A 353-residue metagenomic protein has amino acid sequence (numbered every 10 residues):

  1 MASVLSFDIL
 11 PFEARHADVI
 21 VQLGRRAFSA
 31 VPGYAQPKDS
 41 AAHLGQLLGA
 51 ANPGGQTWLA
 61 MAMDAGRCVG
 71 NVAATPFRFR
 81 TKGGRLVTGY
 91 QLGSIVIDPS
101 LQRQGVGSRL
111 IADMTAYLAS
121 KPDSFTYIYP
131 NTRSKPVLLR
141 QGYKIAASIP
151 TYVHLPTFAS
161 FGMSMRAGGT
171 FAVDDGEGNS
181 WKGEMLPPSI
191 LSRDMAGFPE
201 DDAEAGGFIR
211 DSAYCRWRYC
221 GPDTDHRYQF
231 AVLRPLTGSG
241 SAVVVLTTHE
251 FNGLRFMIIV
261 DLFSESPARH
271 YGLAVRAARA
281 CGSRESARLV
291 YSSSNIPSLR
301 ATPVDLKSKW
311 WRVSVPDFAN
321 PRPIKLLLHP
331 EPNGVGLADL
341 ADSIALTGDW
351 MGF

Functional and structural regions predicted by a protein language model:
I9-F12, V31-P32, L59, F79: Ligand-binding pocket scaffold of soluble enzyme catalytic domains
R15, V19, T132-R133: Short alpha-helical
D18-I20, S29-T57, M63, K121 (+1 more regions): Amide-forming acyltransferase catalytic core, primarily the GNAT-like/NAT-type and related acyltransferase folds
A60, G70-V72, Y90, I95 (+1 more regions): Conserved GNAT-family N-acetyltransferase fold
D64-V69, A73-G83, L246-N252: Acetyl-CoA-dependent GNAT
P76, S124-A172, P222, V245-A268 (+1 more regions): Active-site/acyl-donor-binding loops of N-acyltransferases
L86-P99, L254-E265: Conserved acetyl-CoA binding element of GNAT-fold acetyltransferases
I97, R103-Y117, A268-C281: Conserved acetyl-CoA-binding loop-helix of GNAT-fold acetyltransferases
